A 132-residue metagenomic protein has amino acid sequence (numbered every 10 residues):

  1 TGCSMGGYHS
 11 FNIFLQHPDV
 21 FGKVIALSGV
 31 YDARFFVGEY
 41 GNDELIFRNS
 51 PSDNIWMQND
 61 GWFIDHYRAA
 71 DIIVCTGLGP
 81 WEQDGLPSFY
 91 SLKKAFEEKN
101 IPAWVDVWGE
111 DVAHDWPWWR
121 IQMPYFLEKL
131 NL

Functional and structural regions predicted by a protein language model:
T1-L132: Non-catalytic cap/lid and distal C-terminal segments of serine-dependent acyl enzymes
